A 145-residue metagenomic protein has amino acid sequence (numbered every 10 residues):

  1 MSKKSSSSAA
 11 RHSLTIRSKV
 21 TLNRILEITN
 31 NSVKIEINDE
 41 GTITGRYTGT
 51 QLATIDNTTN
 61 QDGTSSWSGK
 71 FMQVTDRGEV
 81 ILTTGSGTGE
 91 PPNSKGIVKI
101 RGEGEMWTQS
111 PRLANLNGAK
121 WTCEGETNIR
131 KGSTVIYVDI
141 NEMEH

Functional and structural regions predicted by a protein language model:
S2-H145: Beta-strand-enriched cores of mature, soluble protein domains
